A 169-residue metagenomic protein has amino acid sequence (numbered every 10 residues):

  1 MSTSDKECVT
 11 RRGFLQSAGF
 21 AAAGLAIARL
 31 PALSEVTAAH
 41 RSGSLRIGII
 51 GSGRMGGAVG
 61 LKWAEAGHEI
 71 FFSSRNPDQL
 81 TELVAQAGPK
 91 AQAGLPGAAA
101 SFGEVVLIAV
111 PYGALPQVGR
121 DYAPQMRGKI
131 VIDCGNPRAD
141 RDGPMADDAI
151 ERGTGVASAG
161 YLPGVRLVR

Functional and structural regions predicted by a protein language model:
S2-A22: N-terminal secretory signal peptides and thylakoid transit peptides that target proteins across membranes
L30-A66, F71, R75-L80, K90: C-terminal segment of N-terminal export signals and the immediately downstream linker at the start of the mature
P31, A87-G94, G113-Q117: Short gly/ser/thr-rich secondary-structure transition/capping motifs
G60-K62, V84-A85, V118-A123, G143-M145: Short amphipathic alpha-helical segments
T81, R120, V156-A159: Active-site phosphate/pyrophosphate- and oxyanion-stabilizing loops and adjacent acidic/basic residues in soluble
P96-M126, I130, P137-A139: Rossmann-like NAD(P)-binding element
G135-V168: Rossmann-fold NAD(P)-binding glycine/threonine-rich loop
